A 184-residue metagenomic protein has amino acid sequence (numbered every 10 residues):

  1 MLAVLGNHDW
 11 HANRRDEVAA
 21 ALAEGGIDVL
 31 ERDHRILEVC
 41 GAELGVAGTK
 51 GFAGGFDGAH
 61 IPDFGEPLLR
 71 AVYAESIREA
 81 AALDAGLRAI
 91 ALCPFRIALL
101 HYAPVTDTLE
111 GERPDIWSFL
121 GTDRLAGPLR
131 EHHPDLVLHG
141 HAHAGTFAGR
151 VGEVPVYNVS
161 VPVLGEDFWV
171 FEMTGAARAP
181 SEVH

Functional and structural regions predicted by a protein language model:
M1-N7, D28-D33, I97-L100, L129-G145 (+1 more regions): Active-site neighborhood of phospho(di)ester-bond hydrolases with catalytic His/Asp-centered motifs
L2-A20: Acidic/His-rich segments in extracytoplasmic proteins that coordinate ligands and/or metal ions
D9, G51-G54, H143: Short, flexible micro-motifs
A12-N13, D107-T108, F147: Short N-terminal helix/helix-N-cap motif within the alpha/beta-hydrolase-1
D16-W117, S160-P162, M173-G175: Conserved catalytic scaffold of divalent metal-dependent phosphoesterases
L37-C40, E110, D123-D135, H143-H184: Binuclear metal-dependent phosphoesterase catalytic core
Y73-A74, R78, H141, V183-H184: Structured catalytic cores of enzymes that bind and process phosphorylated ligands/cofactors
L83-I90, G121-E131: A short, acidic, amphipathic alpha-helical segment used as a generic capping/interface helix at domain edges
